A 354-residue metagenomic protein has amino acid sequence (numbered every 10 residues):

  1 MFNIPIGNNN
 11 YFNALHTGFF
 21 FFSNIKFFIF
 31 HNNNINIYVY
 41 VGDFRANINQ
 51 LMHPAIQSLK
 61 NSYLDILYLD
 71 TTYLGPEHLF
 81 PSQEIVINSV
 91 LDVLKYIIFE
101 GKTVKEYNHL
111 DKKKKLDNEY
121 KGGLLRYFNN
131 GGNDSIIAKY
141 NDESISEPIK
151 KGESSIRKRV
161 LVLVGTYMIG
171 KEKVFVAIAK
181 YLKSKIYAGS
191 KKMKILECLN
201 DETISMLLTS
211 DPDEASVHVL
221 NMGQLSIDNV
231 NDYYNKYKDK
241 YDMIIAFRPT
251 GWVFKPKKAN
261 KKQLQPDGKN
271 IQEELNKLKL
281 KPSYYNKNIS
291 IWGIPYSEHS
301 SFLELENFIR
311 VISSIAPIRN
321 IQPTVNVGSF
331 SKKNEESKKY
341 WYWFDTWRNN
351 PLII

Functional and structural regions predicted by a protein language model:
M1-K151, G165-T166: His/Asp/Glu-rich metal-coordinating catalytic cores of metallo-dependent phosphodiesterases/hydrolases acting on
P5, F19, N49, T72 (+8 more regions): Short amphipathic alpha-helices and their capping/turn residues within compact interaction modules
N8-N10, F22-N24, A46-Q50, G75-H78 (+5 more regions): Eukaryotic short linear interaction motifs
N9-F12, F22-S23, N33-V39, L59-L64 (+7 more regions): Eukaryote-biased feature marking scaffold/signaling PDZ-domain proteins and nuclear chromatin regulators
V39-F44, L67-T72, L163-T166, F175 (+4 more regions): Active-site neighborhood of phospho(di)ester-bond hydrolases with catalytic His/Asp-centered motifs
S62-D65, N88-D92, G170-V176, K180 (+5 more regions): Amphipathic alpha-helical interface elements that mediate macromolecular binding in regulatory proteins
V90-I97, G101-Y167, K171-I245, T250: Hard-cation-handling environments
S144-K150, L196, D211-I354: C-terminal regulatory/interaction regions
